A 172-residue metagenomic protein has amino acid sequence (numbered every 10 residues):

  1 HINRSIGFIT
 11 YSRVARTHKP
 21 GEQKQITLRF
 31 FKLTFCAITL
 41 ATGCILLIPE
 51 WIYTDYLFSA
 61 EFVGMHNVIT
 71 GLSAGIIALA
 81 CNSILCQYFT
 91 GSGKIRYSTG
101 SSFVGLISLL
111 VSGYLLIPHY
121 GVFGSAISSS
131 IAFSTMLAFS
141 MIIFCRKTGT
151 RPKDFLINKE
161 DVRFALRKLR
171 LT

Functional and structural regions predicted by a protein language model:
H1-P20, Y88-G91: Helix-loop junctions and terminal segments of transmembrane helices in multi-pass membrane transport/translocation
I2, T42-E50, V68-G71, L110 (+2 more regions): Membrane-embedded alpha-helical segments of multi-pass transporters/permeases
T10, E22-C36, G43-I48, H66-I69: Interfacial transmembrane-helix starts/ends
A15-R16, A74-S101: Membrane-interface junctions at transmembrane-helix termini in multi-pass inner-membrane proteins
T34, I69-L72, I76, S102-F103 (+1 more regions): Residue-level recognition of transmembrane alpha-helices in multi-pass small-molecule transporters/permeases
L47-I77: Interfacial segments at transmembrane-helix termini and the short loops linking adjacent helices
G93-R96, L106-L137, C145, T150: Membrane-interface helix-loop junctions in multi-pass transport and translocation proteins
M136, I142-T172: Membrane-proximal transmembrane or re-entrant/amphipathic helices at the cytosolic face
